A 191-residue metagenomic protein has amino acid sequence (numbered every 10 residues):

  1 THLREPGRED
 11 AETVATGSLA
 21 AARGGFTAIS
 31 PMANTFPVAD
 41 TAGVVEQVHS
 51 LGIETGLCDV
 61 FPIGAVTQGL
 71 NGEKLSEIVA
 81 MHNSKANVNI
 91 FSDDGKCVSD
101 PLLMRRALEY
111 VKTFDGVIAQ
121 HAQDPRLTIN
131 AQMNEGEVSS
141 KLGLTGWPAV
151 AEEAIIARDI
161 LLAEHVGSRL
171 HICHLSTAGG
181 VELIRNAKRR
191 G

Functional and structural regions predicted by a protein language model:
T1-E12, A33-T35, F61-K74, L142-V150: Active-site mouth loops of central-metabolism enzymes
T1-T55: Metal-associated gating/positioning segment near the N- to mid-region
T13, D40-V44, E73-K74, L103-M104 (+1 more regions): Residues at alpha-helix caps and immediate loop-helix transition turns in enzyme cores, especially N- and C-cap
F26-A28, C58, N87-N89: Short acidic/polar active-site loop segments enriched in Thr and Asp
A28, D59-V60, I118, L170: Hydrophobic beta-strand scaffold residues
P31-M32, I63-A65, D94, C173-L175: Structural motif
S50-V66: A glycine-rich helix N-cap at a beta->alpha junction
L75-G191: Histidine/acidic residue-rich metal-binding segments in metalloenzymes
